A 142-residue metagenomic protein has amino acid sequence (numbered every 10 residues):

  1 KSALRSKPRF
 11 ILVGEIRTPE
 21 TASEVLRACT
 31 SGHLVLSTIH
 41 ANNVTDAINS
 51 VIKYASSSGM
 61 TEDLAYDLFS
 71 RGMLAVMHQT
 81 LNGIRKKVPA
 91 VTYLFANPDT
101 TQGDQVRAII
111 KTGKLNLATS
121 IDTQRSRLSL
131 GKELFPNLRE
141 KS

Functional and structural regions predicted by a protein language model:
K1-S142: Short, flexible helix-loop junctions that flank or precede catalytic/ligand sites
